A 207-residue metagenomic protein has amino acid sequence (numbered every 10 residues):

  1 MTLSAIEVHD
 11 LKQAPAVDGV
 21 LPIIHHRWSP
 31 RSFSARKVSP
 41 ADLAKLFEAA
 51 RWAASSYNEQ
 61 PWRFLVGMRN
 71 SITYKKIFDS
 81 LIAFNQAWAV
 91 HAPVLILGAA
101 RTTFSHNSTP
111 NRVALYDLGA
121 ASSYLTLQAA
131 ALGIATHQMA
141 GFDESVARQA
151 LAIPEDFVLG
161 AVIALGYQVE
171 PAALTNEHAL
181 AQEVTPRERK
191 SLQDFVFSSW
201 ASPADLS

Functional and structural regions predicted by a protein language model:
M1-S207: Acidic, surface-exposed loops and disordered segments
